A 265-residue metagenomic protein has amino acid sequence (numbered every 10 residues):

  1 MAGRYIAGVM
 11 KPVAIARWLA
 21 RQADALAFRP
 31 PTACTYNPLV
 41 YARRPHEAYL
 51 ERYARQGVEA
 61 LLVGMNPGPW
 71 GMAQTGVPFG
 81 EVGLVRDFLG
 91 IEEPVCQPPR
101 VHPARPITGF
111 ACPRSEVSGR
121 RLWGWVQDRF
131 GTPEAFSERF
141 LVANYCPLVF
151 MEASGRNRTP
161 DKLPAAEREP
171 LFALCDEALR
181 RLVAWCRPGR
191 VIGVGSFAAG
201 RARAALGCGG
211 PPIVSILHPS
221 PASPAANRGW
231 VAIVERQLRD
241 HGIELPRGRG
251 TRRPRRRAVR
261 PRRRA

Functional and structural regions predicted by a protein language model:
M1-G3, R247-A265: Short Lys/Arg-rich cationic patches that frequently serve as NLS/NoLS or arginine-rich RNA/DNA-binding motifs
K11-R190, A199-G200, L206, V214 (+3 more regions): A polyanion-binding, active-site-adjacent surface
S196: Flexible loop residues that form catalytic and substrate-binding hotspots at small-molecule/glycan-binding clefts
P211: Short His-centered aromatic/hydrophobic patch
H218: Active-site glycine-centered loops adjacent to acidic/histidine catalytic or metal-binding residues that shape
P221: Short active-site segment of divalent metal-dependent hydrolases/proteases that encodes the spacing between
